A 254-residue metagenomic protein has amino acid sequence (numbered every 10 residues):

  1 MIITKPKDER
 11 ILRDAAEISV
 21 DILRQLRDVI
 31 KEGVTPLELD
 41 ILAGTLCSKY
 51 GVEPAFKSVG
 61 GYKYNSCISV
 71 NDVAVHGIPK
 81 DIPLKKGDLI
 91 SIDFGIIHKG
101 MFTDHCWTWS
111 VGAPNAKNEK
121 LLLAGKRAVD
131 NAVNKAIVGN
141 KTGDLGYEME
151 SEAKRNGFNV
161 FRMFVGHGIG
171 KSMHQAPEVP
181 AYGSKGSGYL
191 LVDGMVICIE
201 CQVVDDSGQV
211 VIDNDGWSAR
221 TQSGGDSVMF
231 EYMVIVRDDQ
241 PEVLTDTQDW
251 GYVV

Functional and structural regions predicted by a protein language model:
M1-V254: Active-site neighborhoods and metal-handling regions in enzymes and metal-associated proteins
